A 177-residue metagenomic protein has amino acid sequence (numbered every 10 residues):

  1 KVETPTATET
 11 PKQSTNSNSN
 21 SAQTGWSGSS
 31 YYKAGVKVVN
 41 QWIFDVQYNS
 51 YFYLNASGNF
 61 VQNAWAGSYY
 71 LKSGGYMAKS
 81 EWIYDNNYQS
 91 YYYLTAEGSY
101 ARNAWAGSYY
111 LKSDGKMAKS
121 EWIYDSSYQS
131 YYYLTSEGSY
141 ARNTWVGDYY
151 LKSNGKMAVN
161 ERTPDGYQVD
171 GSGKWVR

Functional and structural regions predicted by a protein language model:
K1-R177: Extracellular adhesion/carbohydrate-binding repeat motifs centered on closely spaced tryptophans
